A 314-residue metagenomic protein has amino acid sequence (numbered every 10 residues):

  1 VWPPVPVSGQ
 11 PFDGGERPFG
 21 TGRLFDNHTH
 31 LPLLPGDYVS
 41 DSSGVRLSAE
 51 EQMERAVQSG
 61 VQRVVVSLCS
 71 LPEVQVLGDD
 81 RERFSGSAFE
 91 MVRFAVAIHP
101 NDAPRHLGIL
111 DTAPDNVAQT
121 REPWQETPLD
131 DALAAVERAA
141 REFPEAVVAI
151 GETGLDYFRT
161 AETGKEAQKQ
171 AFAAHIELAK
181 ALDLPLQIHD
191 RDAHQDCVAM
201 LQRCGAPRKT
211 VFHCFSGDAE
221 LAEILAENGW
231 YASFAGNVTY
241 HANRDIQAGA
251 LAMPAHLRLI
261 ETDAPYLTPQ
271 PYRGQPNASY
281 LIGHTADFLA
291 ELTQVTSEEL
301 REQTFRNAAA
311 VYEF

Functional and structural regions predicted by a protein language model:
V1-F314: Mid-domain alpha/beta scaffold segments of enzyme catalytic cores
